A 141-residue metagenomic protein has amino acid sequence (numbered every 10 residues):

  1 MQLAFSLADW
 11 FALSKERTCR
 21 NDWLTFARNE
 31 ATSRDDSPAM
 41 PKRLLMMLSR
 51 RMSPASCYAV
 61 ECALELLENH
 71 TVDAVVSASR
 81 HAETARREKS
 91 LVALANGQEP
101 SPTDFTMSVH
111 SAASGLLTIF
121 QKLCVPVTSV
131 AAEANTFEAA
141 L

Functional and structural regions predicted by a protein language model:
M1-E138: Conserved "HGTGT" condensation-loop signature of ketosynthase/thiolase-family condensing enzymes that catalyze
L141: Internal active-site segments that recognize and position negatively charged phosphoryl groups and nucleotide moieties
